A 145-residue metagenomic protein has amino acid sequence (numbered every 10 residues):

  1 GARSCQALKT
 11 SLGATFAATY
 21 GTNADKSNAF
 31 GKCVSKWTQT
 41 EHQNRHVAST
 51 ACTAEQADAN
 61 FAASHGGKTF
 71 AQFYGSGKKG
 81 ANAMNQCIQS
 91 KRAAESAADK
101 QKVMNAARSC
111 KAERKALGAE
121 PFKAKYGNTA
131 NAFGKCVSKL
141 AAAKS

Functional and structural regions predicted by a protein language model:
G1-S145: Mitochondrial intermembrane space
